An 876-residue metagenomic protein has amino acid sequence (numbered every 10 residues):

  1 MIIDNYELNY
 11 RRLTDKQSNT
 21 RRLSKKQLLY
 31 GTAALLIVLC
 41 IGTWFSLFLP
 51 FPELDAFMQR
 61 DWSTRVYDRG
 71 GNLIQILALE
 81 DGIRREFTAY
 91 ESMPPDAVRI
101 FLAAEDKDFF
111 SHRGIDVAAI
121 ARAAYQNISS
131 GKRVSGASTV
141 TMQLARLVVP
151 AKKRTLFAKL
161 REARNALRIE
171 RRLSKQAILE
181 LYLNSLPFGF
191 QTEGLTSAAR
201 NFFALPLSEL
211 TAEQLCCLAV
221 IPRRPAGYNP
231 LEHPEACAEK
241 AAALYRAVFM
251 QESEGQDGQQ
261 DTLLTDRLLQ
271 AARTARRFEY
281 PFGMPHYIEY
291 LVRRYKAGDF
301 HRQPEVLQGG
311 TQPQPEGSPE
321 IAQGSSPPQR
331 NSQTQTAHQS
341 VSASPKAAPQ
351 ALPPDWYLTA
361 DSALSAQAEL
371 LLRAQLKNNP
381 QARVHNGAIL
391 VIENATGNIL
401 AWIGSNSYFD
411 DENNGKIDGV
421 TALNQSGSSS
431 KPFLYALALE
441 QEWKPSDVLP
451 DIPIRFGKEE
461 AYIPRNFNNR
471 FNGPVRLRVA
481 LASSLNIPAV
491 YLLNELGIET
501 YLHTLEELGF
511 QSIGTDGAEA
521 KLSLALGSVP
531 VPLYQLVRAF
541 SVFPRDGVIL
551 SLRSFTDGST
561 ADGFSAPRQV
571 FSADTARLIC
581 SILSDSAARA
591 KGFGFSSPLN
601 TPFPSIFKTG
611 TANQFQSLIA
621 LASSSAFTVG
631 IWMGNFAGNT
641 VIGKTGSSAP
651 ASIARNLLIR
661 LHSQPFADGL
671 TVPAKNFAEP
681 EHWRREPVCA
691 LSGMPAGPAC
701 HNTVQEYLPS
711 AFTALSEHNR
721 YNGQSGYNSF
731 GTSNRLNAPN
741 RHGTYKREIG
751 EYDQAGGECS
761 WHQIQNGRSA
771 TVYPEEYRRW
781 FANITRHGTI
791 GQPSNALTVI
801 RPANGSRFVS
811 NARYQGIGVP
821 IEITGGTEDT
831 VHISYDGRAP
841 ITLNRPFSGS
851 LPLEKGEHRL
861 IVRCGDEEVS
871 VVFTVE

Functional and structural regions predicted by a protein language model:
I2-R69, D108, I128: N-terminal type II signal-anchor transmembrane helix that functions as the membrane-insertion/stop-transfer segment
L8, R12-L13, Y67, V341 (+5 more regions): Soluble, non-transmembrane domains of envelope/secretory-pathway proteins that act on or interact with carbohydrate
V38-T43, K132-G309, P313, P319-I321 (+7 more regions): Non-catalytic, structured segments within soluble enzyme domains
S46-V98: Terminal hydrophobic membrane-targeting helix
M58, A89-V140, E193-F203, L210 (+1 more regions): Flexible, acidic/glycine-enriched loop-and-adjacent beta/alpha segments that face the extracytoplasmic/periplasmic side
L73-E86, S197, A226, P230 (+9 more regions): Short pre-catalytic segments that frame enzyme active sites
S129-R154, S208, G283-A297, W443-Y501 (+2 more regions): Conserved catalytic neighborhood of penicillin-recognizing serine enzymes
L358-N379, I389-E393, W402, D410-A422 (+3 more regions): A penicillin-recognizing enzyme superfamily signal
